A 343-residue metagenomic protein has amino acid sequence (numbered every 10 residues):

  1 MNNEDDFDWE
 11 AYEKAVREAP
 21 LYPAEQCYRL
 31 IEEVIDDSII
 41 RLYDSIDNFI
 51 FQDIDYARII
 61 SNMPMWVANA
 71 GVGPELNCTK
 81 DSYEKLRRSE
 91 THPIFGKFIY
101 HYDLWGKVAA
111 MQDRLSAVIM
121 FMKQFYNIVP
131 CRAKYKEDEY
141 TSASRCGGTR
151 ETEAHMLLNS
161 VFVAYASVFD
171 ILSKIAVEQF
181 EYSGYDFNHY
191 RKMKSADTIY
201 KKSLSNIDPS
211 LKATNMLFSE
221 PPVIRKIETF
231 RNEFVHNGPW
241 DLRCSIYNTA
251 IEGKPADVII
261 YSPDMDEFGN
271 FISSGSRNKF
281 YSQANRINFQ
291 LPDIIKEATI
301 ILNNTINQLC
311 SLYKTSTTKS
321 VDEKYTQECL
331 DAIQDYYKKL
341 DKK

Functional and structural regions predicted by a protein language model:
N2-S116, A143-M156, K174-K343: Acidic, Ser/Thr/Gly/Pro-rich intrinsically disordered interaction regions
L115-T152, F162, D170: A short mid-domain helix/strand-loop element embedded in enzyme catalytic domains that forms or borders the active-site
